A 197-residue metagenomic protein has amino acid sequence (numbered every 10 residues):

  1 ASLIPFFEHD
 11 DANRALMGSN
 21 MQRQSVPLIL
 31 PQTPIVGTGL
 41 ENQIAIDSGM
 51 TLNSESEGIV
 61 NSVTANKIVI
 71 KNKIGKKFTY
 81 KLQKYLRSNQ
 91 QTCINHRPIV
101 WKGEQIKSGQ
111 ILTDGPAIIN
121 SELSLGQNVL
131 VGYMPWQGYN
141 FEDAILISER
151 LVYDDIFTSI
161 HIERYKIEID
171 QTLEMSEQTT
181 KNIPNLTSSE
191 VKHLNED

Functional and structural regions predicted by a protein language model:
A1-R97, S108-D197: Long, charge-dense accessory insertions within large macromolecular proteins
V100: Conserved acidic/glycine
